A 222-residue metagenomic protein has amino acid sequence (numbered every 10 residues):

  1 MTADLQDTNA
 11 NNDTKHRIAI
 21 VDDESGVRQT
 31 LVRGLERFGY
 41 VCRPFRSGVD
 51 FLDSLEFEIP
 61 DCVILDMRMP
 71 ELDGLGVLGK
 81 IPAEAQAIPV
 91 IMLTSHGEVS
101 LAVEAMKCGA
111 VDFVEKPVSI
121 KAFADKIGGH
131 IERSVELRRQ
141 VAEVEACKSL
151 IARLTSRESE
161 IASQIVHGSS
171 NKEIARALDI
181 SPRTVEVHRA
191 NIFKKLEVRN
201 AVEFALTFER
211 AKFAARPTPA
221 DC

Functional and structural regions predicted by a protein language model:
A19, E58-I64: Active-site beta3 strand of CheY-like receiver
D66, T94: Active-site residues of response regulator receiver
M69: Receiver (REC) domain active-site loop signature in two-component systems and cognate sites in sensor histidine kinases
E98-S100, V114-I127, E173, A177: C-terminal output helix
S170-E203: Recognition helix of helix-turn-helix DNA-binding domains
A190-C222: Basic, Lys/Arg-enriched C-terminal extension of HTH/homeodomain DNA-binding domains
